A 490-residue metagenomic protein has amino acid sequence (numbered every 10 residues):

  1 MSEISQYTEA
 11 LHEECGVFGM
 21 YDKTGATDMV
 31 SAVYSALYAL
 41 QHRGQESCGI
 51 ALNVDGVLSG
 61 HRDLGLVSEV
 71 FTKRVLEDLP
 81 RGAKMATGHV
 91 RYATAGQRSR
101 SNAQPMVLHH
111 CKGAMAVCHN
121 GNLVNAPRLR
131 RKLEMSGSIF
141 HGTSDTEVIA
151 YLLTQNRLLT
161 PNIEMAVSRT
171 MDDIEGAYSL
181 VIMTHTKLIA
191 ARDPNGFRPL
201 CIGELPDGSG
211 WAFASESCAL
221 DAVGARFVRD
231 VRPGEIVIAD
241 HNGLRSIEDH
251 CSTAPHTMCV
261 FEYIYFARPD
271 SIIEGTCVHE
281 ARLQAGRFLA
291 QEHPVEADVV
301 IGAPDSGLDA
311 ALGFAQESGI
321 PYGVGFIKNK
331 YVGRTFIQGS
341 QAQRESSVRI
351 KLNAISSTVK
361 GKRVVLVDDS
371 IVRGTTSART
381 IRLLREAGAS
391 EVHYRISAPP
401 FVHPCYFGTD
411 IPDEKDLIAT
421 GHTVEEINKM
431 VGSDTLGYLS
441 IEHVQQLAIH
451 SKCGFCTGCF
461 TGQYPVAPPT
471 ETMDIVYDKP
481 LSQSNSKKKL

Functional and structural regions predicted by a protein language model:
M1-P233, I238-A297, A303, E391: Conserved short alpha-helical segments that host acidic/polar catalytic motifs at enzyme active sites
T94-A95, N125, I189, F197-R198 (+7 more regions): Flexible loop/turn segments at secondary-structure boundaries
C118, M183, A191-R192, G203 (+12 more regions): Generic beta-strand/beta-sheet core signal
S138, L159-T160, P294-D298, Q316-G323 (+2 more regions): Secondary-structure transition/capping motifs at alpha-helix termini and the adjoining loop/turn into the next element
G142, E147-A150, Y322-G333, M430-A448: A conserved beta-strand->alpha-helix junction
R169, C218-A219, V223-F227, V231-E235 (+4 more regions): Phosphate/diphosphate-binding loops
M171, T186, G224-D230, R382-L490: PRPP-dependent phosphoribosyltransferase catalytic core
G319-V364, T375, V402-G408, P412: Short, glycine/charge-rich flexible loops or terminal/linker lids adjacent to PRPP-binding catalytic cores
